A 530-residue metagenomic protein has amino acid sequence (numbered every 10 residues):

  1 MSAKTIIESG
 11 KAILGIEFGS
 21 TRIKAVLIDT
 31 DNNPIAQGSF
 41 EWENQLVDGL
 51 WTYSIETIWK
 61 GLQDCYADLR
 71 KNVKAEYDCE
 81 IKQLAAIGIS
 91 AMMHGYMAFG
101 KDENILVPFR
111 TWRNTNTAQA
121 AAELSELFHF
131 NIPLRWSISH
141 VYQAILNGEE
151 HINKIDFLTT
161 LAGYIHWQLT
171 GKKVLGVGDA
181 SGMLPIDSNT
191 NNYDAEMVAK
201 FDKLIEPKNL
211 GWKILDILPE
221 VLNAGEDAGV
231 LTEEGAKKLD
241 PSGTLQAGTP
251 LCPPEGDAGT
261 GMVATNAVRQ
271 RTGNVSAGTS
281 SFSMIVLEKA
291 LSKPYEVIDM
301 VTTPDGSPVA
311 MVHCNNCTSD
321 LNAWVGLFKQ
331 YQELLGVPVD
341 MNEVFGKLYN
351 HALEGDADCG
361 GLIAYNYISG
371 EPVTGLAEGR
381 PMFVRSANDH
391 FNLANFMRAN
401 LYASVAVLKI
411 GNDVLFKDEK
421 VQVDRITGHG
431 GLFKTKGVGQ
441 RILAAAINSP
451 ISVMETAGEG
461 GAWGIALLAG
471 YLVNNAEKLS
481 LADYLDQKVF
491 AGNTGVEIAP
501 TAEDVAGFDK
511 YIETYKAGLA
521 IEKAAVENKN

Functional and structural regions predicted by a protein language model:
M1-P108, A122-E123, K154, L215 (+6 more regions): N-terminal glycine/serine-rich phosphate-binding loop of ATP-dependent small-molecule kinases, especially carbohydrate
S2-E8, L14-G15, I81, Q119-R135 (+4 more regions): Active-site core segments that coordinate phosphate-bearing ligands/cofactors across diverse enzyme families
S20-R22, T111, P133, I298: Intrinsically disordered, low-complexity sequence elements enriched in Ser/Thr/Gly/Pro
S39, T111, E497: Conserved beta-strand positions that form and line the central face of beta-propeller blades
Y53, T57-G61, S139, V438 (+1 more regions): A general alpha-helical scaffold signature found inside nucleotide-binding enzyme cores
K74-T111, N131-P133, H166-G178, G182-D187 (+1 more regions): Short beta-strand-loop/turn "lid" adjacent to the catalytic site in phosphate-handling enzymes
N114: Carbohydrate-associated surface elements
